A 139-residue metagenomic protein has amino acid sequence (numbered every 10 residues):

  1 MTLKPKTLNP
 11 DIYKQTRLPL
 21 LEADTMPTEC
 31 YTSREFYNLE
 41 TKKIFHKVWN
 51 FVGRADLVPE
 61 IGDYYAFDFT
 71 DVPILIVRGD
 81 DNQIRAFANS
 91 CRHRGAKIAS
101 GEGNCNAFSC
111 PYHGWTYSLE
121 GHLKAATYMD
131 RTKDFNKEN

Functional and structural regions predicted by a protein language model:
M1, L20-D24, F45: Short, mixed-charge, low-aromatic patches
M1-Q15: Rieske [2Fe-2S] iron-sulfur domain-containing proteins
P10, K14, Y37-T41, H113: Generic detector of well-ordered alpha-helical segments enriched in charged/polar residues, highlighting helical
Y13-T28: Short, contiguous pre-domain boundary segments
E29-T70: Glycine/alanine-rich phosphate-binding loops at beta-alpha junctions
V58-N139: Rieske [2Fe-2S] iron-sulfur-binding domain
